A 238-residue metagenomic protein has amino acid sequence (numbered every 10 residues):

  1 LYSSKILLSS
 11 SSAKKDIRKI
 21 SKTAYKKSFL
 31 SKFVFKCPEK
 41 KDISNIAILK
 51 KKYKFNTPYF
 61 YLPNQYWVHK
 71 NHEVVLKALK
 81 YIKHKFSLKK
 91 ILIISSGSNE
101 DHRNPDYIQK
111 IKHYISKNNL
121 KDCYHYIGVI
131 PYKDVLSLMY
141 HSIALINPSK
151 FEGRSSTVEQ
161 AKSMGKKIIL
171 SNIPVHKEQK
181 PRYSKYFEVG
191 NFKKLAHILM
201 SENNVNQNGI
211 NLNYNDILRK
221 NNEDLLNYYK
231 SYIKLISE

Functional and structural regions predicted by a protein language model:
L1-E238: Carbohydrate transferase catalytic cores enriched for Leloir-type hexosyltransferases
